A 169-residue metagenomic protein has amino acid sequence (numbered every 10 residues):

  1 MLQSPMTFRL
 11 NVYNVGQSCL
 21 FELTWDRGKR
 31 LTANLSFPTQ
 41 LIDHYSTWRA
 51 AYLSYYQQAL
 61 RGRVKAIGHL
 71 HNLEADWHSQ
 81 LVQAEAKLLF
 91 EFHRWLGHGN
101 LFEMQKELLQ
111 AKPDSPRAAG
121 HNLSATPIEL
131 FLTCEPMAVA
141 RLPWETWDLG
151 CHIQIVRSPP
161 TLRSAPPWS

Functional and structural regions predicted by a protein language model:
M1-W168: Non-catalytic, solvent-exposed interaction/assembly segments
